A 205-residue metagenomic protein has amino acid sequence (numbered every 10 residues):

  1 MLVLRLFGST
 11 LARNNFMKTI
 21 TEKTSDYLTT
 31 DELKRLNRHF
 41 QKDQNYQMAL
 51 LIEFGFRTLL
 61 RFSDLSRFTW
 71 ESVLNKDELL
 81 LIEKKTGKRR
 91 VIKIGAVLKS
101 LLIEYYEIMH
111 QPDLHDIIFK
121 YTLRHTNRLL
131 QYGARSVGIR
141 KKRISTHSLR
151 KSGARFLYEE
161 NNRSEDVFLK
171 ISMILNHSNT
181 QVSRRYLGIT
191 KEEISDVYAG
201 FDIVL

Functional and structural regions predicted by a protein language model:
M1-Y27, D202-L205: C-terminal secondary-structure termini that scaffold catalytic or DNA-interacting sites
L2, G8-T10, R67-K99: Conserved tyrosine-mediated DNA breakage-rejoining catalytic core shared by Y-recombinases
T24, K93-V97, S164, G188-L205: DNA/chromatin major-groove-contacting recognition/catalytic segments
L28-T58: Basic, Lys/Arg- and aromatic-enriched nucleic-acid-binding interface segment
F40-D43, R128-L169, M173: Short, basic (Lys/Arg/His-rich) helix/loop patches that form interaction surfaces in the mid-to-C-terminal regions
V73-N75, S164-L187: Short, polar N-cap/turn motifs at the start of nucleic acid-interacting alpha helices
K84-I103, P112-Y132: C-terminal catalytic core of Y-nucleophile DNA break-rejoin enzymes
T86, L175-G200: Catalytic-site neighborhood detector that most strongly recognizes the C-terminal catalytic loop/helix of tyrosine
